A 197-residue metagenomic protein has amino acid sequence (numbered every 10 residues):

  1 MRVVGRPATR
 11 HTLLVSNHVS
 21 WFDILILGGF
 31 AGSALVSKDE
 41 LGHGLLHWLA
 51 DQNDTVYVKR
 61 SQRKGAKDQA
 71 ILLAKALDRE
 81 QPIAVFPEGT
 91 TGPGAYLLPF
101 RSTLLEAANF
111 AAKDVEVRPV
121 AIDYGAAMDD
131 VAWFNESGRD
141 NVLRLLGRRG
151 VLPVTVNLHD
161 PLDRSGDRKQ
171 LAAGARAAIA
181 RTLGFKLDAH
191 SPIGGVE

Functional and structural regions predicted by a protein language model:
M1-L13, G194: Membrane-anchoring hydrophobic helices of lipid-metabolizing enzymes
T9-R63: Catalytic core of membrane glycerolipid acyltransferases/transacylases, capturing the structured, soluble-facing
H11-L13, T55, P82-F86, E116: Residue-level preference for the first positions of well-ordered beta-strands
H47-W48, P93-Q170, F185, A189-G194: A cross-family acyltransferase "interaction/gating" segment
V56, R63-K64, T90-P93, L162-R164: Short histidine/acidic/glycine/proline-rich micro-motifs that form metal- and phosphate-coordinating active-site loops
L73-I83, P87-F100, L105: Soluble extracytoplasmic domains of inner/organellar membrane proteins
A177-K186: C-terminal alpha-helix
